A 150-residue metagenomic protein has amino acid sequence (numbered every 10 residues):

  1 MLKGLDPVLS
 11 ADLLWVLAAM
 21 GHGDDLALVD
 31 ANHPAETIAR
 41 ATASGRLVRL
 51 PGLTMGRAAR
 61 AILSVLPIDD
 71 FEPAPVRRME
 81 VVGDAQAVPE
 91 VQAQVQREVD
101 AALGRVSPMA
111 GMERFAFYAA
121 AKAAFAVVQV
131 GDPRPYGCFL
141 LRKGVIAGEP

Functional and structural regions predicted by a protein language model:
M1-P51: Long, hydrophobic N-terminal alpha-helical segment
G4, V8, D70, V145-G148: Conserved phosphate- and dinucleotide-binding cores of soluble alpha/beta proteins, encompassing both enzyme active
G4, V8-D12, G21, L53-R57 (+4 more regions): Conserved active-site and cofactor/substrate-binding residues in soluble primary-metabolism enzymes
D12-A19, R57, A61-V65, Q94 (+3 more regions): Alpha-helical scaffold segments in soluble metabolic enzymes
D24-A27, G45-V48, D69-M79, S107 (+2 more regions): Structural motif
D30-H33, T54, L66, D132: Short glycine-rich, polar/acidic loop-and-turn segments at beta strand-coil junctions
L50-P73: Long, charge-dense
V81-P150: Glycine-rich, aromatic-bearing surface loops/beta-hairpins
